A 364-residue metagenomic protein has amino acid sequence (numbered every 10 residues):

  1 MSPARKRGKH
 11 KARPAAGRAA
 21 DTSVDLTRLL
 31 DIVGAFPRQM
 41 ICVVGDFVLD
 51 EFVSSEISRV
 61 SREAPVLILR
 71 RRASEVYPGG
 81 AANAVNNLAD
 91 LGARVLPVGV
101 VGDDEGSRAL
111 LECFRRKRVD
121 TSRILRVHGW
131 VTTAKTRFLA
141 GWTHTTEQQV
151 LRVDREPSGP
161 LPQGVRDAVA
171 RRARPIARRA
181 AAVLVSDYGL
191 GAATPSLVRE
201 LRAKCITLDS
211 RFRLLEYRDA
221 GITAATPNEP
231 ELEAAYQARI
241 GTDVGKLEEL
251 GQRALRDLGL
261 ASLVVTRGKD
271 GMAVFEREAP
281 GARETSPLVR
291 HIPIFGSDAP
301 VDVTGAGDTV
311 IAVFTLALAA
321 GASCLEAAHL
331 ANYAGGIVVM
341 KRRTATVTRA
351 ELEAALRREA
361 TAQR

Functional and structural regions predicted by a protein language model:
M1-A16: Short Lys/Arg-rich cationic patches that frequently serve as NLS/NoLS or arginine-rich RNA/DNA-binding motifs
K11, D21, D25-L29, P160 (+3 more regions): Conserved phosphate-binding/catalytic region of the ribokinase-like
D21-L26, I32, R38-I41, L49-A182 (+1 more regions): Conserved N-terminal subdomain of the carbohydrate kinase-like
C42-V44, R152, A181-L184, T207 (+2 more regions): Structural motif
F47, Y188, T309: Active-site metal-binding loops of divalent metal-dependent hydrolases
D103-E112, A192-A193, R213-Y217: Short, charged/polar "capping" segments at the starts of alpha-helices and the immediately preceding loops
A182-V185, G189, V198: Long hydrophobic segments that form regular secondary structure
I222-P230: Non-cysteine beta-strand/loop elements that form the S-adenosyl-L-methionine
